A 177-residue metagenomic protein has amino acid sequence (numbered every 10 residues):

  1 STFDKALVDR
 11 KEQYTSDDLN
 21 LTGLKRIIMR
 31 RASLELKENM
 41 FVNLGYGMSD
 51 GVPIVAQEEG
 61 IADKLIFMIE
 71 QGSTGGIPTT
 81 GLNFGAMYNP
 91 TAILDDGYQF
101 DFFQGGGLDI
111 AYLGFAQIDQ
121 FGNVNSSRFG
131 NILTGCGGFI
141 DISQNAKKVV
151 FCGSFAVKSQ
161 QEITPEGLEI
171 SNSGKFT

Functional and structural regions predicted by a protein language model:
S1-Q13, G81-T177: Conserved phosphate- and dinucleotide-binding cores of soluble alpha/beta proteins, encompassing both enzyme active
R10-D96: N-terminal active-site beta-alpha-beta segment that forms phosphate/nucleotide-binding and substrate-recognition loops
